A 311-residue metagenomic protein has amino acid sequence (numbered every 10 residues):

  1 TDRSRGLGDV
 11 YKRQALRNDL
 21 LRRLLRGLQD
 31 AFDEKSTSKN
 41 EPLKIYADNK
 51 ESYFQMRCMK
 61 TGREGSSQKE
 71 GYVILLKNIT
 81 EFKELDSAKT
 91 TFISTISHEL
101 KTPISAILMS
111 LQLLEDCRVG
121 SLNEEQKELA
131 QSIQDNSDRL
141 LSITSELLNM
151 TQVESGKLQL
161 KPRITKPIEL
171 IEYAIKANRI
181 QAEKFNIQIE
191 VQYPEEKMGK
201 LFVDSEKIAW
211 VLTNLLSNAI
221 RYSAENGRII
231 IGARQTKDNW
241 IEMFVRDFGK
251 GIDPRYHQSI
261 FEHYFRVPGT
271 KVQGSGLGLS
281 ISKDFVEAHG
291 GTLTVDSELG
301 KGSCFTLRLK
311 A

Functional and structural regions predicted by a protein language model:
T1-Y11: Single conserved hydrophobic/aromatic residue that forms the stacking wall/gate of nucleotide- or nucleobase-binding
K12-E81: PAS-family sensory/regulatory modules and their coupling/dimerization elements
V73, I79-V119: Primarily the dimerization/phosphotransfer
K127, K161-K166, E183, Q188-G199: Conserved catalytic submotifs in the C-terminal HATPase_c
D135-L140: Short alpha-helical segment of the dimerization/phosphotransfer core of two-component systems
P167, G251-S259: Short helix N-cap motif at coil->helix boundaries in the Bergerat
